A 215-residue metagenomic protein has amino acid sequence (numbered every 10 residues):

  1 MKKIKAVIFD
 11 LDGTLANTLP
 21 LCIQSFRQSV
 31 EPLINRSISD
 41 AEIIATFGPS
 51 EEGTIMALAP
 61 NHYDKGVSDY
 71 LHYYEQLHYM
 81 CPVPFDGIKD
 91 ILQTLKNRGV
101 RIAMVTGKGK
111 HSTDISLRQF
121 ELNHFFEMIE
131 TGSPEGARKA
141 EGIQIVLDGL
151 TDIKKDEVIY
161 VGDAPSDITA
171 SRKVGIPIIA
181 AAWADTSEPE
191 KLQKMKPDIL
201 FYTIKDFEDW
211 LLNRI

Functional and structural regions predicted by a protein language model:
K2, R98-V100, L150-K155, R214-I215: Glycine-rich phosphate-binding loop signature in dinucleotide/nucleotide-binding domains
K2-L11, L15-K89, R98: N-terminal helical cap/lid subdomain that shapes the substrate entry/recognition surface in HAD-like hydrolases
A6, K139-I168: Conserved Lys-Pro-Asp/Glu-containing loop-to-beta segment of HAD-superfamily phosphomonoesterases, centered on
F26, I88-L117, G132: Substrate-recognition element of Asp-dependent hydrolases with the DxDx(T/V) motif
I38-E42, H124-M128, K154-V158: Short acidic capping loops at alpha-helix termini that bridge into adjacent secondary structure
N123-A137: A short, structured active-site edge motif that brings together acidic residues
I159-I199: Acidic, Mg2+-coordinating phosphoryl-transfer loop and its flanking beta/alpha structural elements, shared across
